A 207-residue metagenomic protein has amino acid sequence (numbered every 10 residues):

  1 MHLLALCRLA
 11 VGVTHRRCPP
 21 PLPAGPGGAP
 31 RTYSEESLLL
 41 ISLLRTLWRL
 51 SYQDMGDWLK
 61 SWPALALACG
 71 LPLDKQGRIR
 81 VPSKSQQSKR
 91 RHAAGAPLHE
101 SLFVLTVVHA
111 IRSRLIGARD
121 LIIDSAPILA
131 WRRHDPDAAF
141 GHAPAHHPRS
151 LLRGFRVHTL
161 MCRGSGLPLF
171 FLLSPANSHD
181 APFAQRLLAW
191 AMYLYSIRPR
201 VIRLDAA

Functional and structural regions predicted by a protein language model:
M1-L47: Basic, short loop/linker segments at the boundary and entry of helix-turn-helix/winged-helix-like folds
H2-L9, V13, R17, A64 (+2 more regions): Exposed alpha-helical structural elements
P30, E35-E36, L47, Q53 (+2 more regions): Polybasic low-complexity intrinsically disordered regions
L44, Q76, L173: Generic anion/oxyanion-binding catalytic loop in active/binding sites
Y52, L65-A68: Active-site cofactor/substrate anionic-group-binding motifs, chiefly glycine- and Lys/Arg-rich phosphate-binding loops
D57-P63: Amphipathic alpha-helical scaffolding segments
A68-A94: Major-groove recognition helix of helix-turn-helix-like DNA-binding domains
